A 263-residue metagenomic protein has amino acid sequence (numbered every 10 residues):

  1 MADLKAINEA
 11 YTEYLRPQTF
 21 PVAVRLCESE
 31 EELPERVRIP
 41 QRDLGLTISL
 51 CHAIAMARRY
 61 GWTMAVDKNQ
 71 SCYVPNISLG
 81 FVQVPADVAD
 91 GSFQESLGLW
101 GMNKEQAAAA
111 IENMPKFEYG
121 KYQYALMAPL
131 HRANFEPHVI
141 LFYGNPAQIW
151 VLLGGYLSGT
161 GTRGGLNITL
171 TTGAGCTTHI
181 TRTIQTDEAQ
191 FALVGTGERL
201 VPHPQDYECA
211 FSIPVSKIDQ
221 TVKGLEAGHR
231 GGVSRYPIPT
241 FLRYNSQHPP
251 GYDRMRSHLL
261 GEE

Functional and structural regions predicted by a protein language model:
A2: Cysteine-cluster motifs in flexible loop/terminal segments that predominantly coordinate metals
K5-E263: Acidic, serine/proline-rich low-complexity intrinsically disordered regions
